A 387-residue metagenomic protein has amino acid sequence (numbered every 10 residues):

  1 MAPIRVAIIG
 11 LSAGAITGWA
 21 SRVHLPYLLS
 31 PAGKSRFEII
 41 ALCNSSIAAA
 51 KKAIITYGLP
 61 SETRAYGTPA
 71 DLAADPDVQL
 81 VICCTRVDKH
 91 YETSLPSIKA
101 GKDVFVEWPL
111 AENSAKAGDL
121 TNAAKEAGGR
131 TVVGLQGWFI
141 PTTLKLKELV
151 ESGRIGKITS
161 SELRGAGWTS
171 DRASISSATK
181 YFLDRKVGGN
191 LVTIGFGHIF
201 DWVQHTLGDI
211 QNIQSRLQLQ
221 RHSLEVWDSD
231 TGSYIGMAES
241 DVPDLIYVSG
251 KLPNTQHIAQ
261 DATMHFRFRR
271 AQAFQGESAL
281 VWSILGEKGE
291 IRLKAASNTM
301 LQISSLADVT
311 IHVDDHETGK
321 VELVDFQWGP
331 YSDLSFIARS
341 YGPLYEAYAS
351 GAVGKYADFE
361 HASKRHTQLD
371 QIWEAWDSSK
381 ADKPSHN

Functional and structural regions predicted by a protein language model:
M1-L59: N-terminal Rossmann-like dinucleotide-binding module
A2-I4, G129, T159: Nucleotide donor/acceptor-binding cores
A2-P3, I8, K34, C43 (+7 more regions): C-terminal helix-rich "cap/oligomerization" subdomain common to oxidoreductases
S12-W19, G137-S240: Predominantly a Rossmann-like dinucleotide-binding segment in NAD(P)-dependent oxidoreductases
I40, T63, Q79, T159: Conserved acidic residues
E62-T68: Conserved SAM-binding strand-loop segment of SAM-dependent methyltransferases
L80, R86-F139, G153: Beta-strand-loop-alpha-helix segment that lines the small-molecule cofactor/substrate pocket of alpha/beta enzymes
I194-Q302, G342-A352: Contiguous beta-strand/loop segments that form the cofactor/metal-binding neighborhood of enzyme cores
